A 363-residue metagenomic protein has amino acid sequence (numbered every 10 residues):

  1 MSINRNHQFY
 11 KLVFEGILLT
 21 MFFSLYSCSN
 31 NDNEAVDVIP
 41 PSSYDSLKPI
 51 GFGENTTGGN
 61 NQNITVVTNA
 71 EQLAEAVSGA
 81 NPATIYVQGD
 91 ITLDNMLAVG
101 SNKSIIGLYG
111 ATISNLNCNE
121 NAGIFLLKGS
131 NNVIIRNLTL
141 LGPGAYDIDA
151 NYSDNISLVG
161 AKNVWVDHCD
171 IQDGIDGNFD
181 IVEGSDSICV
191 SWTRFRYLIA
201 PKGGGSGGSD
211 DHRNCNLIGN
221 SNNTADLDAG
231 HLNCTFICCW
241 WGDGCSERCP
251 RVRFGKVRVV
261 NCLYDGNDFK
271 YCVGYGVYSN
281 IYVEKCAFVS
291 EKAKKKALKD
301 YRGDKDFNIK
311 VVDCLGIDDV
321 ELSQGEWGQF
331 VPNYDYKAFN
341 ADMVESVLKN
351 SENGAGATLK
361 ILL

Functional and structural regions predicted by a protein language model:
S2-E15: Bacterial N-terminal signal peptides that target proteins for export
S2-I3, F23-S42: Bacterial Sec-dependent N-terminal signal peptides
V13-S24: Bacterial N-terminal signal peptides
I50-Y86: Acidic Gly/Asp/Thr-rich repetitive segments characteristic of extracellular carbohydrate-active and adhesion proteins
A74-P82, G89-I106, I113-R136, G142-K162: Extracellular beta-strand-rich solenoid/capping regions of secreted or surface-exposed proteins that bind or remodel
N102-A111, N131-G144, G160-D173, S185-G207 (+4 more regions): Right-handed parallel beta-helix
G123-I124, N155, N178, P201 (+4 more regions): Structural detector of coil-to-beta-strand junctions
R251-L363: Extracellular beta-rich repeat passengers
